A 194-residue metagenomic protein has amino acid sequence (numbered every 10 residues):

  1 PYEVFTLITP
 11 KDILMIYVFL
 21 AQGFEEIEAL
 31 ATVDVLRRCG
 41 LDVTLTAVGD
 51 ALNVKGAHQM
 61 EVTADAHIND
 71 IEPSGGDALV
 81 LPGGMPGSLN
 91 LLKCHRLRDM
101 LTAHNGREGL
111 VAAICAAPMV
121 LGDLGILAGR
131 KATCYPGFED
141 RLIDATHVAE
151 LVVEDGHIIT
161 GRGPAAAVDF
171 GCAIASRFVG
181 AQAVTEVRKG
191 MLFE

Functional and structural regions predicted by a protein language model:
P1-L14: Short, Lys/Arg-enriched N-terminal segments with co-localized hydrophobic residues within the first ~10-30 amino acids
M15-V18, F24-E25, R38-A47, A64-H67 (+1 more regions): Active-site-adjacent pocket-lining segments in enzyme domains
F24-A29, N53: Short N-terminal binding/cap micro-motifs at the start of the first secondary-structure element
L30, A47-D50: Short glycine/proline-centered loop/turn elements that form peptide/ligand docking sites
V33: Histidine-anchored nucleotide/phosphate-binding helix
K55-D65: A cross-family phosphate/adenosyl-ligand binding-site feature
